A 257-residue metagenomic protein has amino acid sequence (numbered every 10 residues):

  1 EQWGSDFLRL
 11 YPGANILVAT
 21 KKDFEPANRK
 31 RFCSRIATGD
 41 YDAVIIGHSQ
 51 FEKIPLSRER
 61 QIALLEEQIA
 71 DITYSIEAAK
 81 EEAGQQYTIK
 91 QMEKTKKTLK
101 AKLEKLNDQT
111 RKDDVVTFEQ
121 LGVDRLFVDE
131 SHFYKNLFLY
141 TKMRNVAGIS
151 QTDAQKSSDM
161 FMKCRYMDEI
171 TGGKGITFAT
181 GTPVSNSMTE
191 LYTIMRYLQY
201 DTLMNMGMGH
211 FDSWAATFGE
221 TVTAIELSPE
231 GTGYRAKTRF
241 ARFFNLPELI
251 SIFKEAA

Functional and structural regions predicted by a protein language model:
Q2-L10, R31, R35, P55 (+1 more regions): Short amphipathic alpha-helical segment within the helicase RecA-like ATPase core that mediates nucleic-acid
R9, G13-I16, K21-K22, E66-I89 (+2 more regions): Conserved P-loop NTPase motor "coupling/switch" region that bridges the ATPase
V18-R29, G47-K53: Conserved helicase motor
P26-V44: Conserved motor-coupling elements within RecA-like helicase/translocase cores
C33, A37-T38, K112-D124, Y166-G173: Short basic/glycine-enriched coil/helix segment immediately N-terminal to the Walker B
A43-E52, I89-D124, L137, N145-I149 (+1 more regions): Conserved helicase/translocase P-loop NTPase motor core
E52, Y134-K135, S185-N186: Catalytic P-loop NTPase motifs of RecA-like helicase/translocase cores
D129-E130: Walker B catalytic acidic pair
